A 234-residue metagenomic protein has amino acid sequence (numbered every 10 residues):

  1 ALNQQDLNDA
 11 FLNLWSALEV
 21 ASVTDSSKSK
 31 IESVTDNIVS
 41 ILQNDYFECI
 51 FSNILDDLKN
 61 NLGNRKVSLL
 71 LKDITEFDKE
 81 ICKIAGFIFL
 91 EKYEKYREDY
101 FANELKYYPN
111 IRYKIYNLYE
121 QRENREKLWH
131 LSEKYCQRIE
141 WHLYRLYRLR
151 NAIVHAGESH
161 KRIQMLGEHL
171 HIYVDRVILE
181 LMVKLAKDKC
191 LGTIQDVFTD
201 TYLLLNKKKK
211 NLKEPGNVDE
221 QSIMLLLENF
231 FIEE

Functional and structural regions predicted by a protein language model:
A1-E234: Amphipathic, oligomerization/interface secondary-structure segments
